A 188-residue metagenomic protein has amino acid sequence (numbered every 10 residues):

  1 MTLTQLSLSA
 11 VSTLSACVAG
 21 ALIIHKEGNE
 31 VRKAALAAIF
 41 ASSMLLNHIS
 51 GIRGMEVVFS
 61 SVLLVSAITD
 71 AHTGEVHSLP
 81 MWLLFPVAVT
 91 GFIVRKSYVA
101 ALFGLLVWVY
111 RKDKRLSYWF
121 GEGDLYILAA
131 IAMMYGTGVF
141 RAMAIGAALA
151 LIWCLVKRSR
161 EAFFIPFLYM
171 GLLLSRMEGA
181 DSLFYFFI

Functional and structural regions predicted by a protein language model:
M1-I188: A membrane-topology feature that recognizes alpha-helical transmembrane segments and their immediate juxtamembrane
